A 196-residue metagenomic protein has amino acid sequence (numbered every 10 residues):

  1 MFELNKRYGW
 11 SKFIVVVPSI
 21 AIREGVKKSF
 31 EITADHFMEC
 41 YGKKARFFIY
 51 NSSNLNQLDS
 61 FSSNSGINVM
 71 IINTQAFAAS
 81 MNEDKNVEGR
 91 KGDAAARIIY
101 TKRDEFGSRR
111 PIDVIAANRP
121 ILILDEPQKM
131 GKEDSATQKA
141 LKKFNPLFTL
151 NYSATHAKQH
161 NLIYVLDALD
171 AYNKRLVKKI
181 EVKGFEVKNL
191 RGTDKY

Functional and structural regions predicted by a protein language model:
M1-Y196: RecA-like P-loop NTPase motor core of helicase/translocase proteins
